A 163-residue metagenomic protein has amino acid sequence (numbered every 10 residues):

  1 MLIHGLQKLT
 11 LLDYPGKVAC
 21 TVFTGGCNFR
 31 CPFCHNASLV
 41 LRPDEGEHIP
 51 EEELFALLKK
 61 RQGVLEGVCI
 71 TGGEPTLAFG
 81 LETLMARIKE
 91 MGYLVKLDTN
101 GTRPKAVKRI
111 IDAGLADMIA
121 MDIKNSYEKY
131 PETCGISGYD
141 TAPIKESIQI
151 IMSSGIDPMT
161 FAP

Functional and structural regions predicted by a protein language model:
M1-K17: Short, charged low-complexity linear segments at domain edges
L2-Q7, G26, V40, L54: SEC14/CRAL-TRIO lipid-binding/transfer domains and related phosphoinositide-recognition modules that form deep
L6, A37, G73, I123: Fold-independent oxyanion-binding glycine-rich loops and adjacent beta-strand/coil segments at enzyme active sites
G16-I49: Canonical Radical SAM [4Fe-4S] cluster-binding loop centered on the CxxxCxxC motif and its immediate flanking residues
F23, T71-G72: A secondary-structure boundary/capping signal
A37-V68: Conserved alpha-helical substructure of the radical SAM core
R42, E74-T76: Short, small-residue-enriched loops and turns at beta-alpha junctions that line or gate enzyme active sites
F55-G67, T76-P163: Conserved AdoMet/S-adenosylmethionine-binding subsite of the radical SAM
